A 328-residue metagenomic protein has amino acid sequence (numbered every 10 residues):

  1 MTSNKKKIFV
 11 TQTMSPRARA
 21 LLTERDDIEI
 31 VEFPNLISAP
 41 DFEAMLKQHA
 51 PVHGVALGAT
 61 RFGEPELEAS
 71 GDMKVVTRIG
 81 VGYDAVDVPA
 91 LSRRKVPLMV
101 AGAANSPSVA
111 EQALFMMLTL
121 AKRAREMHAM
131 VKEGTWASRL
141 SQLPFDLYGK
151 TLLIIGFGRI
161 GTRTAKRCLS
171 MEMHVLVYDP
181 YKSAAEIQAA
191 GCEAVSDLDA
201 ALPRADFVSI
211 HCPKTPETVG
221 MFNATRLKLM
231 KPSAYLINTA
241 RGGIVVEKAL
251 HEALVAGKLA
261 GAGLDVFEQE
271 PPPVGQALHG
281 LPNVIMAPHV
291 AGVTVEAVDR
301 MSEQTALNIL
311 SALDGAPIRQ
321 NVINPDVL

Functional and structural regions predicted by a protein language model:
M1-M99, P203, N223, L229: An N-terminal-biased, well-structured beta-alpha scaffold segment characteristic of Rossmann-like dinucleotide-binding
I28, C192-E193, N283-V284: Short, conserved active-site loop motifs that form the nucleotide-linked donor/cofactor pocket
F33-P34, I79-G80, V96-P107, D179 (+2 more regions): Short beta->alpha connector loops at strand-helix junctions that form conserved, small/polar/Pro-enriched
K47, G63-E64, P180-A277: Rossmann-like adenosine-cofactor binding region
V52-G54, V75, F207, Y235 (+2 more regions): Short, Asp-centered acidic motifs that coordinate Mg2+ and/or phosphate in catalytic or ligand-binding sites
R94, S233-L328: Rossmann-like dinucleotide-binding domain for NAD(H)/NADP(H)
R94-V96, G102-T151, R163-K166, S170 (+2 more regions): Phosphate-binding beta-alpha-beta segment of Rossmann-like dinucleotide-binding domains, i.e., the NAD(P)
F157-G158: Glycine-rich Rossmann-fold phosphate-binding loop(s) that bind the pyrophosphate of adenine dinucleotide cofactors
